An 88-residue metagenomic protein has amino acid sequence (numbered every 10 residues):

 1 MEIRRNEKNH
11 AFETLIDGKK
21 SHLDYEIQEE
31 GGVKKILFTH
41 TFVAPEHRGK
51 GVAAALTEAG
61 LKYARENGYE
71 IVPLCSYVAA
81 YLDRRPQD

Functional and structural regions predicted by a protein language model:
M1-A11: Active-site rim helix/loop that mediates acceptor-substrate recognition in acyltransferases
F12, D17-K34: A conserved beta-strand-loop-helix scaffold within acyl/acetyltransferase catalytic domains
H22, R65, P73-D88: Conserved active-site alpha-helix within GNAT-family acetyltransferase domains
T41-R48: A short, internal acetyl-CoA/4′-phosphopantetheine-binding micro-motif in the GNAT/acyltransferase core
G49-K62: Conserved acetyl-CoA-binding loop-helix of GNAT-fold acetyltransferases
